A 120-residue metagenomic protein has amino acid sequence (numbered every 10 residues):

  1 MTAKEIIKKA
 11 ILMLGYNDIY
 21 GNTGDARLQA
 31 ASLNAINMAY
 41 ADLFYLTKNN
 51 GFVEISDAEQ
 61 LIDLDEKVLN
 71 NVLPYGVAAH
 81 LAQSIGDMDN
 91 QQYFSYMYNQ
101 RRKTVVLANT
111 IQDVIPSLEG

Functional and structural regions predicted by a protein language model:
M1-I62, V106-G120: Conserved short "hinge" loops at termini or chain/domain junctions
A35-M88, Q92-M97, R102: Divalent metal-cofactor coordination and adjacent catalytic microenvironments
